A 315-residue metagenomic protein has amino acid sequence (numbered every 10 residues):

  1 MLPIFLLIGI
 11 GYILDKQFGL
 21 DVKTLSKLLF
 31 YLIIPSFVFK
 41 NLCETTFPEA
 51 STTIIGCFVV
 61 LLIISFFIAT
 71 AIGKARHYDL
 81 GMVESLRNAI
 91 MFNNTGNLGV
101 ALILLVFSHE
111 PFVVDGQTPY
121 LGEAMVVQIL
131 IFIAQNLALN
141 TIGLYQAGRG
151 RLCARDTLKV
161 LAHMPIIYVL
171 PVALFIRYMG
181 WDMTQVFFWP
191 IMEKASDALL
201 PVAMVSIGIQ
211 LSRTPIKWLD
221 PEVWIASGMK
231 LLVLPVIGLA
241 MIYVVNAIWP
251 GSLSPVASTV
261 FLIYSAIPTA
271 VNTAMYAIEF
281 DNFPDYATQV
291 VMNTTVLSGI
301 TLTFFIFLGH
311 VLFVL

Functional and structural regions predicted by a protein language model:
M1-L315: Alpha-helical transmembrane segments of multi-pass small-molecule/ion transporters
